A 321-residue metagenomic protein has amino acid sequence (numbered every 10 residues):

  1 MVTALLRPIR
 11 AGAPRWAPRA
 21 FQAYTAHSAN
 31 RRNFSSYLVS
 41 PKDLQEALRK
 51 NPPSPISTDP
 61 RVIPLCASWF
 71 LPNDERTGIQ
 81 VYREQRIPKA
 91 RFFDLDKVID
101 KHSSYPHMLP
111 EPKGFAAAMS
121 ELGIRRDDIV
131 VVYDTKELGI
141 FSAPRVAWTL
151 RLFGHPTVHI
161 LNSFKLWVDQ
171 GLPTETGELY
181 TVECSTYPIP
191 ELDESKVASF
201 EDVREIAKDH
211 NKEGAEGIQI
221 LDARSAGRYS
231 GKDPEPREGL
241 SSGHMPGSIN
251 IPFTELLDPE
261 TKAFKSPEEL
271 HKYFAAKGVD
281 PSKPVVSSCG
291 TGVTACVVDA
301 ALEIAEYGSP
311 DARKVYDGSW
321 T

Functional and structural regions predicted by a protein language model:
V2-T321: Cytosolic catalytic domains that perform sulfur/thiol-centered chemistry
